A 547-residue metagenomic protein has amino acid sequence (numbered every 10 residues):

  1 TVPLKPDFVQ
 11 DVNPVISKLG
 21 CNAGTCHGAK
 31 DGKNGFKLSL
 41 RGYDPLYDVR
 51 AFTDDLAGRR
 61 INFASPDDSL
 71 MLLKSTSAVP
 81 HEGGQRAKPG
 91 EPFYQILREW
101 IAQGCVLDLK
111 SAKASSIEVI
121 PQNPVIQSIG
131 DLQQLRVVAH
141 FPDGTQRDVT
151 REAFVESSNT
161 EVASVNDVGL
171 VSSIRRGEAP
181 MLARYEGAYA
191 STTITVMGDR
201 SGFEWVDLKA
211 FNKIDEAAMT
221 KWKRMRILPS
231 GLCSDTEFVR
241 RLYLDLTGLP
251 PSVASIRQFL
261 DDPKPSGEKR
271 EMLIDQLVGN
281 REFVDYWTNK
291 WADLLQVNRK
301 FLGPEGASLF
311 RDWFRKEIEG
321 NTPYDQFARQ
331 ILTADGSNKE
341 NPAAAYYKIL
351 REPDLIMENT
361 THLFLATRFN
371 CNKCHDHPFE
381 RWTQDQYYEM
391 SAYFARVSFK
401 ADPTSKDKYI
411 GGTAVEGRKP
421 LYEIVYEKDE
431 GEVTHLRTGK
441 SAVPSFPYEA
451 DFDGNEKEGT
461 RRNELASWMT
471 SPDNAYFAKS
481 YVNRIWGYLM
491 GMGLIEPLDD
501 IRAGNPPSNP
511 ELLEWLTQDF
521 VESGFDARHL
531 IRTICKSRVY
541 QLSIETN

Functional and structural regions predicted by a protein language model:
T1-L4, F8-Q95, S111-V138, Q146-F211 (+8 more regions): Solvent-exposed helix-loop boundary motif
I16, N22, H27-K30, I101 (+3 more regions): Protein kinase-like catalytic domain
R86-R98, R311-D312, N505, N509: Short secondary-structure subsegments characteristic of cysteine-rich extracellular domains
Q95-D108: A eukaryote-biased signal for short, well-structured alpha-helical docking elements
V106-L109, D143-T145, Y189, P378-W382: Inter-heme linker and motif-flanking segments adjacent to c-type heme-binding CXXCH motifs in c-type cytochromes
F141, N166, H435: Acidic surface patches and DE-rich sequence motifs
V206-E282, W287-N547: Primarily short, surface-exposed interaction patches in extracytoplasmic proteins
